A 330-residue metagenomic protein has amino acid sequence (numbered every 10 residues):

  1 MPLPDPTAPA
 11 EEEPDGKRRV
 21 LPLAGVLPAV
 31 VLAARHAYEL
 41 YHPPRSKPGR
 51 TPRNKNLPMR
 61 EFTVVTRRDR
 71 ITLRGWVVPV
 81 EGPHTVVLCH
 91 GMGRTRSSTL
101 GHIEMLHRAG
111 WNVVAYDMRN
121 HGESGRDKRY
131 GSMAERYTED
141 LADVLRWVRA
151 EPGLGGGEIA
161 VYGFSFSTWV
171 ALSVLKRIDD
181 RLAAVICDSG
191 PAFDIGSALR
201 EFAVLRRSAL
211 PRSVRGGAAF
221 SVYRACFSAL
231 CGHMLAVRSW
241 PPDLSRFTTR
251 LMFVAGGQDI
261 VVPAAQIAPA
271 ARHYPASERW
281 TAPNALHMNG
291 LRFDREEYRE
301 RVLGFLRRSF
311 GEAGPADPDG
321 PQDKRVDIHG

Functional and structural regions predicted by a protein language model:
P2-P6, P14-V65, L73-R74, G330: An N-terminal hydrophobic leader/cap segment in hydrolases
T95, G122-G155: Catalytic nucleophile-loop/oxyanion-hole region of alpha/beta-hydrolase and closely related hydrolase-like folds
L106-R126: Conserved alpha/beta-hydrolase
G153-S165: Alpha/beta-hydrolase fold nucleophile elbow
K176-H233, D243: Hydrolase active-site cap/lid region
R246-T248, F253-A255, D259: Short beta-strand/loop motif that positions the catalytic acidic residue of the alpha/beta-hydrolase fold
I260-Q266: Conserved alpha/beta-hydrolase "acid-adjacent" motif
A285-R299: Catalytic histidine-centered segment of alpha/beta-hydrolase-like enzymes
